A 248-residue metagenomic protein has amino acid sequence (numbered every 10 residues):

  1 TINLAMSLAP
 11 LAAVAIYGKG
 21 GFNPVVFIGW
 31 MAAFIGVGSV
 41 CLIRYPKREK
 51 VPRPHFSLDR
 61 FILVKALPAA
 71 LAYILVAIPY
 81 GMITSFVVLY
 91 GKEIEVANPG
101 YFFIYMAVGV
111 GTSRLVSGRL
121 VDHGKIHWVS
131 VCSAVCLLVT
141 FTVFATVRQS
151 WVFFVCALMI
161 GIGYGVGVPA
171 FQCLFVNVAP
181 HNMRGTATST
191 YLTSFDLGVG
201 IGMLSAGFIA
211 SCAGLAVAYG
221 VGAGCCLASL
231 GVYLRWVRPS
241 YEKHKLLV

Functional and structural regions predicted by a protein language model:
T1-L42: Helix-loop-helix hairpin linking two adjacent transmembrane segments in secondary transporters
A5-Y17, V88, I201-A210: Small-residue (Gly/Pro/Ala) motifs that create kinks and tight helix-helix packing interfaces
Y17, S113-I126, A210-S211: Helix-to-loop junctions at the C-terminal end of transmembrane segments in multipass secondary transporters
W30, W128-V143, A223: Structural signature of the two symmetry-related core transmembrane helices
W30-K50, S229-V237: C-terminal membrane-cytosol helix-exit motif in multi-pass small-molecule transporters
I43-Y73: Juxtamembrane intracellular "pre-TM" segments in multi-pass secondary transporters
A66-F103, V110: Extracytoplasmic gate region of multi-pass secondary transporters
V166-A179: Intracellular juxtamembrane helix-capping segments at the cytosolic ends of symmetry-related transmembrane helices
